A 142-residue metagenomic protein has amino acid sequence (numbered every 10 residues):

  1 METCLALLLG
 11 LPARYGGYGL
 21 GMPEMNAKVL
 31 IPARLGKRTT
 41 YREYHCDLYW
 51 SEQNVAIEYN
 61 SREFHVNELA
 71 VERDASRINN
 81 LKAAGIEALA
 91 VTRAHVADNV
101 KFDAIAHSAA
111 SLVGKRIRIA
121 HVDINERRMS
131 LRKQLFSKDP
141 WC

Functional and structural regions predicted by a protein language model:
M1-C142: Surface segments flanking catalytic/ligand-binding clefts of nucleic-acid enzymes
